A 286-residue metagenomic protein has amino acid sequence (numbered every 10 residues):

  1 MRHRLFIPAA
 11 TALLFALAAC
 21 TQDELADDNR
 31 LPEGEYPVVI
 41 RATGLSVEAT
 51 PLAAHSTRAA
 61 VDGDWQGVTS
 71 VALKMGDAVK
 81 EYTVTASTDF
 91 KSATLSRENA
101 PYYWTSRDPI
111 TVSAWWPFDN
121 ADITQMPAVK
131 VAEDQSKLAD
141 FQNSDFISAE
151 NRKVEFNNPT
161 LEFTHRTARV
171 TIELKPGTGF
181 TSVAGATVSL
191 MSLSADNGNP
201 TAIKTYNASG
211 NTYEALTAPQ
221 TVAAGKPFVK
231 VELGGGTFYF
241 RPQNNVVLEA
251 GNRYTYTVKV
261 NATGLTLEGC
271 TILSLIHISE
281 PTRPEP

Functional and structural regions predicted by a protein language model:
R2-P8, L17-S279: Sec-type signal peptide cleavage vicinity
I278-P286: A short, hydrophobic C-terminal helix/tail in secreted or cell-surface proteins
